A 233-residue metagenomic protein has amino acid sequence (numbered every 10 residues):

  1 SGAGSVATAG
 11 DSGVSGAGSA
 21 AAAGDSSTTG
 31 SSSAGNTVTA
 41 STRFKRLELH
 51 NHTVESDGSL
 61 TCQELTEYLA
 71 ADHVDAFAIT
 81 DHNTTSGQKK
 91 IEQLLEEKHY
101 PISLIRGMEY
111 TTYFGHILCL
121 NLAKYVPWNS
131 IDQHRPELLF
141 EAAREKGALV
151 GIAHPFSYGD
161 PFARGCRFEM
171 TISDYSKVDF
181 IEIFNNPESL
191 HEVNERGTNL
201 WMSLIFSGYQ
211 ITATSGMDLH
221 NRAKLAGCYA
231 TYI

Functional and structural regions predicted by a protein language model:
S1-G2, G13-G18, D25, G30-F44 (+3 more regions): C-terminal functional module detector
V38-L149, A153, F162, F168-E169 (+3 more regions): A metal-dependent hydrolase metal-coordination microenvironment
T112-G115, Y175-V178, G208, A226-C228: Short, solvent-exposed loop/turn segments at the edges of secondary structure
S203-F206: N-terminal acidic, glycine/proline-rich low-complexity segments
